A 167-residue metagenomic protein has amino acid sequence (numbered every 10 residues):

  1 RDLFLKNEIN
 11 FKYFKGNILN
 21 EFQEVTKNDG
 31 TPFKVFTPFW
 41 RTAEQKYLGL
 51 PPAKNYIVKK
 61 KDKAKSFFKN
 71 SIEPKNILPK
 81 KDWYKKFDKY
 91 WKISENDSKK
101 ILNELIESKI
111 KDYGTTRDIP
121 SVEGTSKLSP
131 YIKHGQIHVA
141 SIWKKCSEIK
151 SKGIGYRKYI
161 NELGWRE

Functional and structural regions predicted by a protein language model:
R1-P51, G155: Trp/Phe/Arg-rich N-terminal binding region typifying the photolyase-homology
P38-E167: Glycine/tryptophan-enriched, flexible segments
